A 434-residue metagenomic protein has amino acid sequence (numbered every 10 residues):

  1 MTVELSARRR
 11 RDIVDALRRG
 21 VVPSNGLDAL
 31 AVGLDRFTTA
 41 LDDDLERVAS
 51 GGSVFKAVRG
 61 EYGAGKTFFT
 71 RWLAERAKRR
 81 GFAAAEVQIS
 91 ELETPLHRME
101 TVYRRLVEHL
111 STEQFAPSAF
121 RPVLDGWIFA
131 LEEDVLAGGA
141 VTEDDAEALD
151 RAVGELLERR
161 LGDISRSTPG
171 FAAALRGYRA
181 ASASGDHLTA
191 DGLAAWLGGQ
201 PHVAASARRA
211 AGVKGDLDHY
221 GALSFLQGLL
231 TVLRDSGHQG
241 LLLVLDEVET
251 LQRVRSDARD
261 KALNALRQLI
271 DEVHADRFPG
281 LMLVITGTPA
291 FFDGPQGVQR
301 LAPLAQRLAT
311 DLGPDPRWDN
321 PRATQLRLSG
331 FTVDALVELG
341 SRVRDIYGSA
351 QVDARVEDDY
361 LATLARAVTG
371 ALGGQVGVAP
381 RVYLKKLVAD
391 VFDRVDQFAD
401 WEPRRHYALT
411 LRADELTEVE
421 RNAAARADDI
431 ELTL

Functional and structural regions predicted by a protein language model:
M1-V54, D400-L434: A short, basic N-terminal segment
E4, A190-V244, T250-D358: The catalytic "switch" region of P-loop NTPases
R9, G33, F37, V54 (+13 more regions): Helical mechanochemical/support elements of P-loop NTPase systems and associated helical scaffolds
A40, W72-R76, R98-H109, K261-A265 (+2 more regions): Alpha-helical scaffold elements adjacent to nucleotide-binding pockets in ATP/GTP-utilizing enzyme cores
A57, A64, F68-S236, R394-A399: P-loop NTPase nucleotide-binding core
F68, L131-V135, L251-R255, T369 (+1 more regions): Eukaryote-specific, cytoplasm-facing alpha-helical/coiled-coil scaffolding segments in long proteins
R179-A195, S206, D315-D319, S329-L434: C-terminal alpha-helical "lid" subdomain
